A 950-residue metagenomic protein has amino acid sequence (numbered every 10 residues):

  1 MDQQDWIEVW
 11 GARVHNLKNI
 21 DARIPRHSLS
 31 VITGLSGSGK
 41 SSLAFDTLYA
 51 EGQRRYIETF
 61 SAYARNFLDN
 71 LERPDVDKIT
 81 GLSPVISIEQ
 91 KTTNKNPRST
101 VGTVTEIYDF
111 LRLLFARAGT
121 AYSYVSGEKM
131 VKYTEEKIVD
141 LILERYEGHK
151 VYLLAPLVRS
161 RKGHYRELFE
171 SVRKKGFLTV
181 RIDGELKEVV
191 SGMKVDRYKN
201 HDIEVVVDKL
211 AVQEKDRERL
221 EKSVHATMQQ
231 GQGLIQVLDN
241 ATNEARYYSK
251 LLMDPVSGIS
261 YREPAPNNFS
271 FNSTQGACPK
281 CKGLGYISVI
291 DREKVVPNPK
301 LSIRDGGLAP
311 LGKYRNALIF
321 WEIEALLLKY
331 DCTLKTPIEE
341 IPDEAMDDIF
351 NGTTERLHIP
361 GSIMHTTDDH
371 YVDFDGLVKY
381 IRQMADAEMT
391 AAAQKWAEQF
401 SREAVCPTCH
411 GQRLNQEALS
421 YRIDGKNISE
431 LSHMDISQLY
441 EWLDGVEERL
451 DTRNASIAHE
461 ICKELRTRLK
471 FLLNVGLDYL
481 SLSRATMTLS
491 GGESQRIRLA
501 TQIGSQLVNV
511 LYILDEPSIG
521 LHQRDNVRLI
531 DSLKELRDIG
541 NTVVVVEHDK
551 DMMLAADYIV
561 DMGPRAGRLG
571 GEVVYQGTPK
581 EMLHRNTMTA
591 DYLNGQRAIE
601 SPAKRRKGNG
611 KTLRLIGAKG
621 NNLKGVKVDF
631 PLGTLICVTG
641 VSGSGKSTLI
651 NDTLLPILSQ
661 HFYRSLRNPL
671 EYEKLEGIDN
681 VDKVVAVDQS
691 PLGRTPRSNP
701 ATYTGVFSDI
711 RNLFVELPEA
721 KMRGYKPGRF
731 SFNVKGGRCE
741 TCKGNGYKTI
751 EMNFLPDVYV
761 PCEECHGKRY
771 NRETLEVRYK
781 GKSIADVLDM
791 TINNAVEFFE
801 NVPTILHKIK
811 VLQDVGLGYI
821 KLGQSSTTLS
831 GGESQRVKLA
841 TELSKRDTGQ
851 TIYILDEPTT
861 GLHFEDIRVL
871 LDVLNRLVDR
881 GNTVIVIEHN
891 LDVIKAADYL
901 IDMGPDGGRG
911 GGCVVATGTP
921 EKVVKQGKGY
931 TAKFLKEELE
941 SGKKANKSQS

Functional and structural regions predicted by a protein language model:
M1-S950: Conserved phosphate-binding elements of NTP-dependent enzyme cores
